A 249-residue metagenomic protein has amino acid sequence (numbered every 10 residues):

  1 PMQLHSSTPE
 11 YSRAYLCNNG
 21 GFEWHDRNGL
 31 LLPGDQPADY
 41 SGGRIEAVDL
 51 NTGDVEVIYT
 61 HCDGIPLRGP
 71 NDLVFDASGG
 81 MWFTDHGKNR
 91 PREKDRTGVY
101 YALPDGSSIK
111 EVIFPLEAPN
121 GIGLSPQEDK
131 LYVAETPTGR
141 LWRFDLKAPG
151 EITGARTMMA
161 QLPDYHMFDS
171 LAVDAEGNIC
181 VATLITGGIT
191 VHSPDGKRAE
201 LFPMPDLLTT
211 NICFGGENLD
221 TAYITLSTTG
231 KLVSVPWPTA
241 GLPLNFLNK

Functional and structural regions predicted by a protein language model:
P1-W24, G29, D39-R44, C62-M81 (+5 more regions): Beta-rich, blade/repeat-based domains predominating in secreted/periplasmic proteins but also intracellular
Y11, L50-N51, Y100-S107, E176 (+5 more regions): Flexible "stalk/tail and boundary" regions
N19-G21, H86-K88, T136, L146 (+4 more regions): Short loop/turn segments immediately following the C-termini of beta-strands
D35-G53, R96-D105: Beta-propeller blade signature
G43-E46, T97-Y100, R140-W142, G188-T190 (+1 more regions): A short loop-to-beta-strand structural motif that recurs across blades of beta-propeller domains
E56-D63, S107-F114, A155-Q161, K197-F202: A short beta-strand motif characteristic of beta-propeller blades
T138-K147, I152-K197: Loop/turn-rich, solvent-exposed surfaces of beta-rich toroidal or solenoidal domains
F144-E151, P236-L244: Short loop/turn segments immediately following beta-strands, especially the blade-tip and inter-blade linker loops
